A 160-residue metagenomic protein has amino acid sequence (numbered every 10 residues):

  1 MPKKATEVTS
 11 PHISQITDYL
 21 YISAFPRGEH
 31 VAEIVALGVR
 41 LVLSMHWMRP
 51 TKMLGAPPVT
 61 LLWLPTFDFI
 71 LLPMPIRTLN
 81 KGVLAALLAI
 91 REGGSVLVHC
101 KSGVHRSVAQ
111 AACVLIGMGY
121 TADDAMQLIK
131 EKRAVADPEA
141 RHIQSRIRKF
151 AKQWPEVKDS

Functional and structural regions predicted by a protein language model:
M1-P2: N-terminal carbohydrate-binding accessory modules
A5-S95, I116-R148, W154: Cysteine-based protein phosphatase catalytic domain of the PTP/DSP
G93-A112: A phosphate-binding catalytic loop at a beta-strand-loop-alpha-helix junction that coordinates phosphoryl groups
K152-S160: C-terminal domain-closing interface element
